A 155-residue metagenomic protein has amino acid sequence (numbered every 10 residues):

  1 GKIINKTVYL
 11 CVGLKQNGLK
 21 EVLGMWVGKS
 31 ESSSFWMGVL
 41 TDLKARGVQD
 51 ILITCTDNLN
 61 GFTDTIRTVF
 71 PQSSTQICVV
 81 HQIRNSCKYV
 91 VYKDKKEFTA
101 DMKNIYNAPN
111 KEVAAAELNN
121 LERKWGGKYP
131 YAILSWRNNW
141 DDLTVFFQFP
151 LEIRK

Functional and structural regions predicted by a protein language model:
G1-C55, N60, D64-Q72, N139-D142: RNase H-like nuclease fold core
K2, V12, E21, M25 (+6 more regions): Flexible, active-site-adjacent loop/turn segments at secondary-structure boundaries
T7, L52, Q76, A132-L134 (+1 more regions): Structural beta-strand/beta-sheet cores of well-ordered domains, especially the beta-sheet scaffolds that support
W26-K29, L52, T56, K88 (+4 more regions): Hydrophobic alpha-helical scaffolding
I53-N60, T65-K103: Conserved beta-strand -> loop -> alpha-helix junction used to position metal-binding or nucleic-acid-contacting
A108-K155: Acidic/histidine-rich catalytic cores and adjacent linkers of DNA breakage/strand-transfer/modification proteins
